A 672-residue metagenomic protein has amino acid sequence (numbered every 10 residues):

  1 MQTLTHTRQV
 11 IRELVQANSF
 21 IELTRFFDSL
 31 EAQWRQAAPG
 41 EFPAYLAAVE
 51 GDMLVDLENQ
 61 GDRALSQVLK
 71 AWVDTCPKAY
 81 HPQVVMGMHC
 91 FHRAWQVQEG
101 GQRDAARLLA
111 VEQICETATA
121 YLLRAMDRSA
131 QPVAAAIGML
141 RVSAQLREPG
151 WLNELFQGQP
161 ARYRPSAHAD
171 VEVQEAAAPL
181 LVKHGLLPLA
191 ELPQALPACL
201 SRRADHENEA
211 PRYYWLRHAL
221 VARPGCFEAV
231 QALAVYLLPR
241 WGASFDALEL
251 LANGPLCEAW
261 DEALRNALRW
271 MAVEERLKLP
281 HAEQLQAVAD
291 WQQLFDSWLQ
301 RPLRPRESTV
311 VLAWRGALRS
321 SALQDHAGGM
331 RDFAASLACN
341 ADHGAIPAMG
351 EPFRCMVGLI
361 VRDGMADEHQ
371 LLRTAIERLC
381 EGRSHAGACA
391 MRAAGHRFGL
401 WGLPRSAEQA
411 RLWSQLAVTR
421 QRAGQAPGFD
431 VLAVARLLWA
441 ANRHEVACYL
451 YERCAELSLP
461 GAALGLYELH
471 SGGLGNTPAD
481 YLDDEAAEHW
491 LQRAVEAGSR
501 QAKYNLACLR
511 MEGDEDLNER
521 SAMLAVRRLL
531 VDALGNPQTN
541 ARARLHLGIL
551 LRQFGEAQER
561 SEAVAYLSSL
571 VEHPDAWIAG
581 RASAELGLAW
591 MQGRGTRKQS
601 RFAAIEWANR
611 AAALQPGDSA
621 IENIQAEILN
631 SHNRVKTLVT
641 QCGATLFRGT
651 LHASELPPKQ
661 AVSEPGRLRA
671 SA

Functional and structural regions predicted by a protein language model:
I21, F27-T75, M86-Q131, A136-A222 (+13 more regions): Short coil/linker segments at helix-helix boundaries
W72-C76, R202-A204, R217-R223, L238 (+10 more regions): Solenoid-like repeat scaffolds
K78-A79, Q131, G225-C226, P305-E307 (+14 more regions): Short helix-capping/linker turns of helical repeat alpha-solenoids
Q83, C90, A136, V230-L233 (+13 more regions): TPR repeat positional signature
H89-C90, V142-S143, L233-L237, L318-R319 (+8 more regions): Hydrophobic face of amphipathic alpha-helices that form TPR/SEL1-like repeat modules and related alpha-solenoid
S297-W298, L614-A672: Terminal, low-structured helical/coil segments at or just beyond the last alpha-helical repeat
